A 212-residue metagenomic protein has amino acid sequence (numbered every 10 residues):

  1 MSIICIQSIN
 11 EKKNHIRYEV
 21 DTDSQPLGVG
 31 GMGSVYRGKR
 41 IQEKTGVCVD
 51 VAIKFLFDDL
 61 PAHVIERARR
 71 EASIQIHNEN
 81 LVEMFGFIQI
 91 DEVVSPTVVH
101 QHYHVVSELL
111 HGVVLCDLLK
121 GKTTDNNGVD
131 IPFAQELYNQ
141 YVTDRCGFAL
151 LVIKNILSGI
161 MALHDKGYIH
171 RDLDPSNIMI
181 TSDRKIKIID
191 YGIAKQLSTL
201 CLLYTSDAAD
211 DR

Functional and structural regions predicted by a protein language model:
S24-G30, V35: Protein kinase glycine-rich loop
G38-I65: ATP-binding glycine-rich loop module of kinase domains
E83-Y103: Short beta-strand micro-motifs within the conserved protein kinase catalytic domain, predominantly in the N-lobe
V98-V114, L118: Conserved short submotifs of the Hanks-type protein kinase catalytic core that shape the nucleotide-binding pocket
V152-I153: Activation segment signature within eukaryotic-like protein kinase domains
H164-I180: Catalytic-loop of the protein kinase fold
Y204-R212: Single conserved hydrophobic/aromatic residue that forms the stacking wall/gate of nucleotide- or nucleobase-binding
